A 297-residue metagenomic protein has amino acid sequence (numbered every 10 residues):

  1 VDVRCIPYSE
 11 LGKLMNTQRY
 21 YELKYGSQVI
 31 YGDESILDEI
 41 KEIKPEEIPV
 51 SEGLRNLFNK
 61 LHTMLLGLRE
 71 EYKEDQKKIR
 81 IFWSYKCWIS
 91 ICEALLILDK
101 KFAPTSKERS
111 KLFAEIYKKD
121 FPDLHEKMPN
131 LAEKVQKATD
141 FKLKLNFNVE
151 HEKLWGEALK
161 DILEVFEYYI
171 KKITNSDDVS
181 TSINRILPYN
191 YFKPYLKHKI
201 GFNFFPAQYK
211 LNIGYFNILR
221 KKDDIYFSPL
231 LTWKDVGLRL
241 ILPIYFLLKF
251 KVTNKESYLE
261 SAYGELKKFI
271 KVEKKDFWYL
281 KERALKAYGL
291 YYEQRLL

Functional and structural regions predicted by a protein language model:
V1-D38, N56-L65: Conserved catalytic core of two-metal-ion nucleotidyltransferases
P45-L297: Conserved nucleotidyltransferase catalytic core and NTase-mimicking acidic/glycine-rich helix/loop elements in nucleic
